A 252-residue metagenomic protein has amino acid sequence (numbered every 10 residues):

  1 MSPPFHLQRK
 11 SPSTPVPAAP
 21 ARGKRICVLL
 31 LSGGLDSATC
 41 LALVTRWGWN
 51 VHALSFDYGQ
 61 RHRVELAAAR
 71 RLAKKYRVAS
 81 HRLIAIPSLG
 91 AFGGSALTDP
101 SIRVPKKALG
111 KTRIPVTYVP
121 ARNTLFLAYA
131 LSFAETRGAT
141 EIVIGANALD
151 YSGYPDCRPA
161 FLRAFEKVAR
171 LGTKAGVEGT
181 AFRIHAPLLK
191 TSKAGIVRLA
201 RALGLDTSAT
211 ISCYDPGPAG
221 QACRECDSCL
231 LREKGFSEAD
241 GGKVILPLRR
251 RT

Functional and structural regions predicted by a protein language model:
P3-G204: ATP-dependent adenylation/nucleotidyltransferase module used to activate substrates
K24, T140, L231, L248-T252: AMP-forming adenylation/ATP pyrophosphatase catalytic core
L203-R224: Immediate flanking context of iron-sulfur cluster ligation sites
A219-A222, D227-R249: Iron-sulfur (Fe-S) cluster-binding segments and ferredoxin-like electron-carrier domains, especially [2Fe-2S]
